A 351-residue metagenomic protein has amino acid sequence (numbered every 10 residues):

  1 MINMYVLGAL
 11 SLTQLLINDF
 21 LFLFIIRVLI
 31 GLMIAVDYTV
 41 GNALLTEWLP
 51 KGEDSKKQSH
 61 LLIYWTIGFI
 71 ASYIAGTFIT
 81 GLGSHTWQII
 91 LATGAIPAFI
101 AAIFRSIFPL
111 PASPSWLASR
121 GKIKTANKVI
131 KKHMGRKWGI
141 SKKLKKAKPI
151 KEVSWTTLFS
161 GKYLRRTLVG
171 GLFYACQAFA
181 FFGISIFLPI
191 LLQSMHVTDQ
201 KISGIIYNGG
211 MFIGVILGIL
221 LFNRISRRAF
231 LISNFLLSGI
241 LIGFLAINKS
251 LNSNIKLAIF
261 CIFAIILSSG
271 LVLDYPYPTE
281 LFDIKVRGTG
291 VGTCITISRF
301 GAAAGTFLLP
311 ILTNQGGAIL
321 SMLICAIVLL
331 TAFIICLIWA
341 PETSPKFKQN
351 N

Functional and structural regions predicted by a protein language model:
M1-N351: Transmembrane-helix signature of 12-pass secondary carriers
